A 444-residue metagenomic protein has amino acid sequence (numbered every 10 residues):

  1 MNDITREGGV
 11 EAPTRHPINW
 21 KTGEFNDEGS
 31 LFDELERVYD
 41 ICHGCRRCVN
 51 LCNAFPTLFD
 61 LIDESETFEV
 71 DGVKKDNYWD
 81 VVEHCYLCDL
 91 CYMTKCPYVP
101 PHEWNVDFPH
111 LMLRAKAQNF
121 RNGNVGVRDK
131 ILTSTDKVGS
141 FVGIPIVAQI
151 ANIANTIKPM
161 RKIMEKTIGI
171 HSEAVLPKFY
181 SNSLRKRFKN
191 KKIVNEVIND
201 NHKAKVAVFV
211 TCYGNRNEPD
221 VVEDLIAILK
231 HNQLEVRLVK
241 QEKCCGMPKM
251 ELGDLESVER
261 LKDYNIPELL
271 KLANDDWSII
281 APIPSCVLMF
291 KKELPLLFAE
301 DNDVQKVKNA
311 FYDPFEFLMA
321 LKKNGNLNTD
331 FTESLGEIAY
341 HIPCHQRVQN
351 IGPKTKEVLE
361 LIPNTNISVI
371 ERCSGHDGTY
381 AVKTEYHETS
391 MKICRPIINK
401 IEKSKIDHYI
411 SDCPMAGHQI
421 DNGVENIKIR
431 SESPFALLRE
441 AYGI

Functional and structural regions predicted by a protein language model:
N2-P13, V49-A54, S183-I198: Conserved oxyanion/phosphate-binding beta-strand-loop segments in alpha/beta enzyme cores
R6-F25, N50-Y86, Y98-R128, I427-L437: Non-heme iron-sulfur electron-transfer modules
H16-N19, E28, L61-I62, D71-G72 (+3 more regions): A short alpha-helix capping/helix-coil boundary motif
N26-D40, V70-C85, K230-N232, L359-L361: Short, intrinsically disordered, charge-biased short linear motifs at domain edges
S30-D33, V73-D76, E103, G253 (+2 more regions): A structural signal for alpha-helical segments
E34-F55, N77-V106, A115, V138-P145 (+3 more regions): Cysteine-centered iron-sulfur cluster-binding motifs in ferredoxin-type domains/subunits of redox enzymes
L51, L61, T94-K95, L238 (+2 more regions): A generic structural-conservation signal
V106-I444: Iron-sulfur cluster-binding electron-transfer modules in prokaryotic oxidoreductases
